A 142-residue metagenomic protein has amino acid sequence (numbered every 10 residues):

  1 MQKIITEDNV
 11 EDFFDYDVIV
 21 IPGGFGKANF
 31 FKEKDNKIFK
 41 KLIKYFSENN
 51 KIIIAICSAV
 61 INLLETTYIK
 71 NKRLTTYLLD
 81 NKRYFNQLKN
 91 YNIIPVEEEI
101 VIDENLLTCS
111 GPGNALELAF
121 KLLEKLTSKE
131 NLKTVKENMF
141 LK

Functional and structural regions predicted by a protein language model:
M1-I53, I61-N71, F85-E97, N105-K142: Extended, subdomain-level signal for the structured scaffold at the beginning of enzyme domains
A55-I56, Y77: Replace "coordinates the UDP/GDP/TDP-sugar" with "coordinates nucleotide-activated sugar donors
A59, D80: A generic "binding-loop/recognition-motif" signal
K72-L78: Short internal beta-strands
I102: Active-site anion-handling motifs in enzyme catalytic cores
